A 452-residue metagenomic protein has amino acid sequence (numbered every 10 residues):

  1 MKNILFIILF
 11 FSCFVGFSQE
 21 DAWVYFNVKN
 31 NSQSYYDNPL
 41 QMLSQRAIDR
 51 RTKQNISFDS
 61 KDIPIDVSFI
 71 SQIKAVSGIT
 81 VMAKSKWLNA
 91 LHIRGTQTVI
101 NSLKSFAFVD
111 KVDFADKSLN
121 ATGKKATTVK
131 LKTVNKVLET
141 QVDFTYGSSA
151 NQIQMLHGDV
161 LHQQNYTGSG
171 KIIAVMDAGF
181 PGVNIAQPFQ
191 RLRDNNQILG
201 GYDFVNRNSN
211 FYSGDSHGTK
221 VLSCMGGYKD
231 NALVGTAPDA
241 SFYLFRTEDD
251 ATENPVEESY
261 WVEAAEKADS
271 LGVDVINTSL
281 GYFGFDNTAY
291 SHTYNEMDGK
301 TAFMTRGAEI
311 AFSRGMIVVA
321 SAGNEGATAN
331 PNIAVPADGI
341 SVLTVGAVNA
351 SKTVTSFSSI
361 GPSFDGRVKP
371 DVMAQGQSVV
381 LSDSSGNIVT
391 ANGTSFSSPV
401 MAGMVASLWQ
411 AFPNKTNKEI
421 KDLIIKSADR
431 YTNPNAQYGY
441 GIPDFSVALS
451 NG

Functional and structural regions predicted by a protein language model:
M1-V24: Bacterial Sec-dependent N-terminal signal peptides
Q19-T133: Inhibitory N-terminal propeptides of secreted protease zymogens
W23, A83, A90-R94, D113 (+15 more regions): Structural recognition of the beta-strand scaffold that forms the well-ordered cores of secreted hydrolase catalytic
V81-A83, V99-I100, K124-V175, N184-I185 (+4 more regions): N-terminal domain-start motif of subtilase-like serine proteases
S149, D159-Y202, N206-E257, L271-D274 (+6 more regions): Subtilisin-like serine protease catalytic core
L192-N196, G201, A350-S395, T432: Catalytic-core environment of secreted peptidases
Y243-D249, D274, N332, G376-Y438 (+1 more regions): Hydrolase catalytic cores
E266-D298, S321: Short acidic, glycine-rich surface-loop motifs adjacent to enzyme active sites
